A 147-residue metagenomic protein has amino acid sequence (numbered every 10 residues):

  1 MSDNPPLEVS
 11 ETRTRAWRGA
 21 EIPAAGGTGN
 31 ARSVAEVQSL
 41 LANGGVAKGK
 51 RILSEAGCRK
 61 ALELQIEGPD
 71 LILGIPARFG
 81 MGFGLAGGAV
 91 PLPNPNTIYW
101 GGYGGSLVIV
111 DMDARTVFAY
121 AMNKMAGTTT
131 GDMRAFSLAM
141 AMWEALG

Functional and structural regions predicted by a protein language model:
M1-G147: Catalytic loop of the DD-peptidase/beta-lactamase superfamily, centered on the K-T-G motif and neighboring
